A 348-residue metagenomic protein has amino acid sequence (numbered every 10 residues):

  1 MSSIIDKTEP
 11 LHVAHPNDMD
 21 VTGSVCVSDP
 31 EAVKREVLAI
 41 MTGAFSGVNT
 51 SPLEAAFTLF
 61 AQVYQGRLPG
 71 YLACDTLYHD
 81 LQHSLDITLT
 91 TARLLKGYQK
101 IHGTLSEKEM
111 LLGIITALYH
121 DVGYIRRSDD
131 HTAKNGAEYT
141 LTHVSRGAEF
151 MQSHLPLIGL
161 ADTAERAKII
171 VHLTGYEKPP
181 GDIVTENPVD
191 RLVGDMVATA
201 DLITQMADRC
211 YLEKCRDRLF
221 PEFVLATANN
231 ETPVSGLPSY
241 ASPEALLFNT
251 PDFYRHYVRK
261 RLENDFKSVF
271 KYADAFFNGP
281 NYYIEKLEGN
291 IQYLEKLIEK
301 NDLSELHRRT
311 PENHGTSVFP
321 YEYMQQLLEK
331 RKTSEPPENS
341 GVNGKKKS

Functional and structural regions predicted by a protein language model:
S2-G47, R93-E107, L111, Y119 (+1 more regions): Divalent metal-dependent phosphate-bond-processing catalytic cores, especially two-metal-ion Mg2+/Mn2+ enzymes that act
F45-V48, P52, T76-H79, P188: Non-transmembrane, amphipathic alpha-helical segments
A56-Y64, G113-A117, A167-G175, M196-A200: Short alpha-helical scaffolding segments that buttress acidic/His motifs in well-ordered protein cores
A61, Q65, T88-K96, G123 (+1 more regions): Amphipathic, well-packed alpha-helical segments that form the structural scaffold of globular domains
A61-L89, D129-A137: Active-site flanking loop/helix segments enriched in acidic
S84, T91, T142-G181, V234-L237: Histidine- and acidic-residue-rich, metal-dependent catalytic cores
I87, M110-T132, G147, K168-K178: His-Asp-centered metal-binding catalytic motifs of divalent-metal-dependent phosphohydrolases/nucleases
Y98-G103, D129-K134, H154-R166, R209: Inter-helical turn/loop segments and adjacent helix faces that build the functional surface of alpha-helical bundle
